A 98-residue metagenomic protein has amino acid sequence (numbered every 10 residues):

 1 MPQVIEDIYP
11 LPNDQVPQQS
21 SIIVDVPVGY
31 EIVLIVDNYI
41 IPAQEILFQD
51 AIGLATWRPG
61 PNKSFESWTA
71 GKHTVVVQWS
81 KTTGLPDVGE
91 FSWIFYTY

Functional and structural regions predicted by a protein language model:
M1-I32, F91-Y98: N-terminal non-catalytic regions of secreted/periplasmic and cell-surface proteins
P10, S20-V28, G53-P86: Extracytoplasmic/surface-exposed domains of secreted proteins that mediate cell-envelope carbohydrate/peptidoglycan
P27, I35-P42: Short strand-turn-strand beta-turns centered on an Asx-Gly dipeptide
G29, V33-L34, I46-F48: Short amphipathic alpha-helical patches
I32, P42, T83-L85: Residue-level signal for secondary-structure boundary sites
Y39-G53: Solvent-exposed serine/threonine-rich low-complexity stretches and specific carbohydrate-binding patches
I40-A43, W57-R58, S92-W93, Y98: Short, intrinsically disordered/low-complexity patches at protein termini and at juxtamembrane boundaries
